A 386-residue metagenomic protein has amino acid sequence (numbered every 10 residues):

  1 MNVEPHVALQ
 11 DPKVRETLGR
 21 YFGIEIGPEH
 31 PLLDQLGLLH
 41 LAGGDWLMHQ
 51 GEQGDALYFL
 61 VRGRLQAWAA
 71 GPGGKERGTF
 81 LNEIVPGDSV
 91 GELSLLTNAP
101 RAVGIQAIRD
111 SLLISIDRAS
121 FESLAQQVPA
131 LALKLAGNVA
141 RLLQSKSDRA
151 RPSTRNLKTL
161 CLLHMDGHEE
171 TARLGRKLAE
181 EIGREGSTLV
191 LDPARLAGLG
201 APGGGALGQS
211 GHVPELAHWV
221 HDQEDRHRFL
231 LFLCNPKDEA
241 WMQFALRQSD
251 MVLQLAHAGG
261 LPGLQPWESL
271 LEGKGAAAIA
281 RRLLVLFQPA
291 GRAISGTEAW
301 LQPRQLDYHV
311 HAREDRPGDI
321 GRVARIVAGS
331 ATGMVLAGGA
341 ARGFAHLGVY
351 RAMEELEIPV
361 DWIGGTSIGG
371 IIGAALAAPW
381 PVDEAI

Functional and structural regions predicted by a protein language model:
M1-A172, E180, R184, M251: Cytosolic regulatory regions built on CNB/CRP/Popeye-like sensor folds
S153-L160, A280, V327-T332: A short, charged/proline- and glycine-enriched loop that marks the coil->beta-strand transition at the N-terminal
N156-G205, Q223, V323, E355 (+1 more regions): Walker A/P-loop phosphate-binding motif and the immediately C-terminal alpha-helix
C161, L230-L233, L253-L255, G333-V335: Structural motif
A206-M242: Switch II (G3) loop of P-loop NTPases
W219, F232-A312: Conserved catalytic-core segment of NTP-binding enzymes
Q305-A328: C-terminal helix of von Willebrand factor
G333-V335, A340-I386: Patatin-like phospholipase
